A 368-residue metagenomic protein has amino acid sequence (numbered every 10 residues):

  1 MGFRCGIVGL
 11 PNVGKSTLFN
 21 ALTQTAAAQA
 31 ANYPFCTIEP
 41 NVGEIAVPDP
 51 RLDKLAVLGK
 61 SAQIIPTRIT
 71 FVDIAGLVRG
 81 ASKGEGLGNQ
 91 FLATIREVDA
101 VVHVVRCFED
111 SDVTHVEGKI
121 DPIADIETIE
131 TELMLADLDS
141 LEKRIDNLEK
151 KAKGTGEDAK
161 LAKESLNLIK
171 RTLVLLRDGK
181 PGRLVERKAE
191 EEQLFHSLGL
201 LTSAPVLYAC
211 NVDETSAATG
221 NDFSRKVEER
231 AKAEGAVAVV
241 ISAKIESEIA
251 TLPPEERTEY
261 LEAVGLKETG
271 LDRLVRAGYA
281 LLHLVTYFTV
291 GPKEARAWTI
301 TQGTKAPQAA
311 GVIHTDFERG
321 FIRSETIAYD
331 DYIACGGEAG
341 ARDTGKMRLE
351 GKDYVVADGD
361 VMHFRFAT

Functional and structural regions predicted by a protein language model:
M1-T114, I123, L148: Conserved G1/Walker A P-loop phosphate-binding module
G2-V8, V13, F19, E142 (+3 more regions): C-terminal-of-GTPase-core extension/linker across diverse P-loop GTPases
T17, P34, T70, I120 (+4 more regions): Generic signal for short, ordered secondary-structure residues within or immediately flanking folded domains
L22, G84-L87, V116-K119, N221-R225 (+1 more regions): Short, glycine/charged-enriched secondary-structure capping and boundary segments
A26-P34, N41-G43, R51-K54, K83 (+11 more regions): Glycine-rich, flexible loop/turn motifs
F35, D49-L52, I65-F71, E85-D99 (+10 more regions): Amphipathic alpha-helical transducer elements in NTP-driven molecular machines
G43-P48, A75-E85, R96-L161, L175-K188 (+1 more regions): Conserved Switch II/interswitch segment of TRAFAC-class P-loop GTPases
